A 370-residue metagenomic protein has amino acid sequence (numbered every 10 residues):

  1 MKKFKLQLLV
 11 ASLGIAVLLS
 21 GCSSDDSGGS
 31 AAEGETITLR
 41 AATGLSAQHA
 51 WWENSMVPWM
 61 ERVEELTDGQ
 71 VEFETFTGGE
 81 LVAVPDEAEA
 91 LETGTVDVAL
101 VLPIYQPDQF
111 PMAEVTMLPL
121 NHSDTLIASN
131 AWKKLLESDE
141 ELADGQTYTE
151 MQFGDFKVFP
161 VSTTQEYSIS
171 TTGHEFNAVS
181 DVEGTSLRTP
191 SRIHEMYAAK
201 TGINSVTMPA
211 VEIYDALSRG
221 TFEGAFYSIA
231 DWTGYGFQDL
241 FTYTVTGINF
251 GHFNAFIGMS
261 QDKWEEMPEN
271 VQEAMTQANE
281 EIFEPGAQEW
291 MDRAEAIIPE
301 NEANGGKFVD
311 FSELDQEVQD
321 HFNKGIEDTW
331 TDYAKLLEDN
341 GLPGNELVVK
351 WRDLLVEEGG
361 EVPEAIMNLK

Functional and structural regions predicted by a protein language model:
M1-T38, E361-K370: Short, low-complexity disordered leader/linker segments with a strong preference for bacterial N-terminal type II
E33, T38-V57, G78-V82, D231-W232: Extracytoplasmic "Venus flytrap"
H49-E74, R192, M196: Short, polar/charged alpha-helical segment
E61-E64, E92, L102-S186, P190-N204 (+4 more regions): Contiguous mixed-secondary-structure segments that line small-molecule binding/active-site clefts of soluble domains
T75-E89, P190-I193, S205-R219, S312-E317: Short helix-initiation/N-cap motifs at beta->coil->alpha
F76-N121, A143-T147, I169-G173, A216 (+1 more regions): Pocket-flanking alpha-helical
I193-H194, N204-W290: Pocket-lining segment of extracytoplasmic ligand-binding domains
